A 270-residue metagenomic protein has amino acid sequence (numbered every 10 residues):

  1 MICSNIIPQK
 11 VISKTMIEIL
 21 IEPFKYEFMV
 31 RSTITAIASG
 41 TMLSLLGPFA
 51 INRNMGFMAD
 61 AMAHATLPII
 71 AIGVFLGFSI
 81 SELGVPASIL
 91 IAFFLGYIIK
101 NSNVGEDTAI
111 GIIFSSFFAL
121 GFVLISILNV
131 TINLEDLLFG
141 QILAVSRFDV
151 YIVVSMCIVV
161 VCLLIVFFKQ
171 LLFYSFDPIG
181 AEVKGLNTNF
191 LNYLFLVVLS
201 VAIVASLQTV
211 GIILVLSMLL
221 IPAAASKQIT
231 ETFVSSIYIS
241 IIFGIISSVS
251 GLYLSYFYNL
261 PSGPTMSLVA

Functional and structural regions predicted by a protein language model:
S4-T41: Membrane-interfacial amphipathic/re-entrant helices at transmembrane-helix boundaries
I19-R31, I110-K169: Transmembrane helix-bundle core of multi-pass membrane transporters and related energy-transducing complexes
P23-S32, F75-E82, N103-A109, I142-I152 (+1 more regions): Interfacial loop-to-helix junctions that mark the boundaries of transmembrane helices in multi-pass membrane
F28-G40, F78-L90, V154, V204-M218 (+1 more regions): Structural signature of hydrophobic alpha-helical transmembrane segments
I37, T41, L45, P86-F94 (+5 more regions): Generic alpha-helical transmembrane segments of integral inner-membrane proteins, especially permease/transport modules
P48-V130, S226-Y238, S255-Y258: Short loop segments and helix-boundary regions at transmembrane helix junctions of multi-pass inner-membrane proteins
C162-F195: Membrane-helix/interface signature in polytopic inner-membrane proteins
I213-P264: Transmembrane alpha-helical segments in multi-pass inner-membrane proteins
